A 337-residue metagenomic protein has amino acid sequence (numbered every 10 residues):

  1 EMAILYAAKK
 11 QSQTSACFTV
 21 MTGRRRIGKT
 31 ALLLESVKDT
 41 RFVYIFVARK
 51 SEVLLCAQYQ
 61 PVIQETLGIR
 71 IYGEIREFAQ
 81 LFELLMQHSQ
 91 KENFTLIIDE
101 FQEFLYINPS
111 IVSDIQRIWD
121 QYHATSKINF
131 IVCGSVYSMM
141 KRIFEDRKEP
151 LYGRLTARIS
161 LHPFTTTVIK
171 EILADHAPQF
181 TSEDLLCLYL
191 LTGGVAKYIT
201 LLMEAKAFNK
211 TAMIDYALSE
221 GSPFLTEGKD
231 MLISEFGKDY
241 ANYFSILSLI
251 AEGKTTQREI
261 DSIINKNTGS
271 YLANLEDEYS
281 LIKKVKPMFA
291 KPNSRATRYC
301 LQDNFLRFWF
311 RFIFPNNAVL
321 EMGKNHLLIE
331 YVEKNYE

Functional and structural regions predicted by a protein language model:
E1-Q13: Pre-Walker A adenine-sensing motif
T19-G23, F104-I107, R117-K148: Sensor-1/coupling segment of RecA-like P-loop NTPase cores
K29: Conserved lysine of the Walker
L32, S36, S138-L155: Short regulatory helix/loop adjacent to the ATP-binding pocket of P-loop NTPases
D39-V43, R49, V53-Y72, M86-Q87: Conserved NTP-binding/hydrolysis module of P-loop NTPases
L85-I115, V136: Conserved P-loop NTPase "ATPase switch" module shared by AAA+ and STAND
T156-D184: Conserved small helical "lid"/interfacial subdomain of P-loop NTPases
Y198, L202-E337: Accessory nucleic acid-recognition modules appended to NTPase machines
